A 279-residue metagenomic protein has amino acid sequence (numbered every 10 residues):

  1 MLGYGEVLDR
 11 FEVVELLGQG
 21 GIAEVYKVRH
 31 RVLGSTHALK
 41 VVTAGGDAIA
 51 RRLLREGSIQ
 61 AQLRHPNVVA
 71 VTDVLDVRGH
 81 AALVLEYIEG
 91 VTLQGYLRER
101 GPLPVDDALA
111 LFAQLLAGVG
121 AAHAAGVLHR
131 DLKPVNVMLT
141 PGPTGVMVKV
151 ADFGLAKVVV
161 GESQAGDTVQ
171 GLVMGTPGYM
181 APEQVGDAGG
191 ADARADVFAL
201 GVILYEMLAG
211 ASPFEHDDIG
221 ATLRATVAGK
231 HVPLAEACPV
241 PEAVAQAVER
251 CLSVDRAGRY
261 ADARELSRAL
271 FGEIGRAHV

Functional and structural regions predicted by a protein language model:
V14-G20, V25: Protein kinase glycine-rich loop
R29, V119-G120, M138, F153 (+1 more regions): C-terminal lobe helix-coil module of Hanks-type protein kinase domains
T43-Q62: AlphaC helix of the eukaryotic protein kinase fold
D47-A48, T140-P182, G186-G189: Activation segment of protein kinases
V74: Activation-segment/catalytic-loop signature of the eukaryotic protein kinase fold
R78-T92, Y96: Conserved short submotifs of the Hanks-type protein kinase catalytic core that shape the nucleotide-binding pocket
L111-F112: Activation segment signature within eukaryotic-like protein kinase domains
L116-V127: Protein kinase catalytic-loop region centered on the HRD/HxD motif
